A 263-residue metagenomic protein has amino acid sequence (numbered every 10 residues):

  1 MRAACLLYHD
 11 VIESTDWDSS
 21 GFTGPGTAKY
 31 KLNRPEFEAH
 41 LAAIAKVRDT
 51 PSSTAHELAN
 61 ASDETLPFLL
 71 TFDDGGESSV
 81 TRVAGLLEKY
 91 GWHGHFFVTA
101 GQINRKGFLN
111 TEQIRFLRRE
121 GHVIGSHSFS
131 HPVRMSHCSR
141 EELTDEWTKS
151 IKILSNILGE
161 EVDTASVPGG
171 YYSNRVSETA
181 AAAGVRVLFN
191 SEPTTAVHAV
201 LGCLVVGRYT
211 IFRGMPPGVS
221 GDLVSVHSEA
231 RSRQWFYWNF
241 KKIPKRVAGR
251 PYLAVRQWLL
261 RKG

Functional and structural regions predicted by a protein language model:
M1-A45: N-terminal entry module detector
M1-R2, T15-G21, G207-G263: Membrane-proximal basic amphipathic "stem/tether" segments
A3-T15, T23, T65-F68, G76 (+4 more regions): Metal-dependent polysaccharide deacetylase catalytic core of the NodB/CE4 family, i.e., the active-site-bearing domain
S14-D16, S173-R175, F189, A196-V200 (+1 more regions): Short active-site-adjacent structural elements
T27-D63, S155, A181-L201, K245-G263: C-terminal domain-boundary segment and adjacent tail
T65, V123-M135, I157-L158, V162-T164 (+3 more regions): Short flexible/disordered coil segments
V98-I103, E192-A196, T210-F212: Short, acidic/turn-prone active-site loops that include or flank metal/cofactor- and phosphate-binding residues
